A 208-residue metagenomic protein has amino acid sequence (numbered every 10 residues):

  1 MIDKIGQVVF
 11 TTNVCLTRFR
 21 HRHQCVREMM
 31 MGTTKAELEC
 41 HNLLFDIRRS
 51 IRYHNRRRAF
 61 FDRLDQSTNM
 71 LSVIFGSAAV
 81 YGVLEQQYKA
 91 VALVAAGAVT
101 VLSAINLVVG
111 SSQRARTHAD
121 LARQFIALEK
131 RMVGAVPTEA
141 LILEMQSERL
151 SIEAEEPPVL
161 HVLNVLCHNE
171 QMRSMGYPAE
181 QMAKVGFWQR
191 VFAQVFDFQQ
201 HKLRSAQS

Functional and structural regions predicted by a protein language model:
I2-V8: Extreme N-terminal basic, low-complexity initiation segments that serve as generic localization/processing leaders
D3, H21-H23: Intrinsic-disorder-associated, low-complexity terminal segments enriched in Asp/Asn/His/Tyr and depleted of Lys/Arg
F19, M30-I74, I105-S208: Conserved non-transmembrane functional hotspots
S67-G110: Short hydrophobic alpha-helical transmembrane segments
